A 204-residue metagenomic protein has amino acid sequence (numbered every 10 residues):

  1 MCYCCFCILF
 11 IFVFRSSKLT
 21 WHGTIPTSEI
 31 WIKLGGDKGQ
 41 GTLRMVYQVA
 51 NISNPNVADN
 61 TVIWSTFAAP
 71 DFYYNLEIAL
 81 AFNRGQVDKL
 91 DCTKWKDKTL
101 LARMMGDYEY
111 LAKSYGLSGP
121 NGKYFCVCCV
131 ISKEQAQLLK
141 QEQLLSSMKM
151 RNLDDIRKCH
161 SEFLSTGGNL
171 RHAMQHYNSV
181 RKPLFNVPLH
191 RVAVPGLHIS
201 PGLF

Functional and structural regions predicted by a protein language model:
M1-F204: A structural signal for the principal folded core domain
